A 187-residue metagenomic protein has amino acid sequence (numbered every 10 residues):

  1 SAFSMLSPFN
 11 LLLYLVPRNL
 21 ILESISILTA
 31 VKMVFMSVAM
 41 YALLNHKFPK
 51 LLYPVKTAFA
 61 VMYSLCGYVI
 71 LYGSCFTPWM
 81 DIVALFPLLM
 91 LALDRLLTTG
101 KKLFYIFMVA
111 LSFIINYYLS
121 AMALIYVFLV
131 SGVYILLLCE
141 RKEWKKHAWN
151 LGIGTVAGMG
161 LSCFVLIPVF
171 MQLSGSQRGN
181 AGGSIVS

Functional and structural regions predicted by a protein language model:
S1-S187: Membrane-embedded transmembrane-helix bundle of lipid-linked glycan/lipid transferases
